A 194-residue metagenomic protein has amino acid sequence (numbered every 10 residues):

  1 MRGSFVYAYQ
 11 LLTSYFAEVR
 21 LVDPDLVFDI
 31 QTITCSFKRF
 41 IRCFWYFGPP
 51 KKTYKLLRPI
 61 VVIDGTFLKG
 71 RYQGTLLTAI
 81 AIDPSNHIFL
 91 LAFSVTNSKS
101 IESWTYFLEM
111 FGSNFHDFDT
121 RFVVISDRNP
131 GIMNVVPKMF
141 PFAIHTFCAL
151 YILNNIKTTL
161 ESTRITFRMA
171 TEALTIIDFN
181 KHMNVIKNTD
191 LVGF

Functional and structural regions predicted by a protein language model:
M1-F194: Conserved, well-ordered core segments of regulatory domains
